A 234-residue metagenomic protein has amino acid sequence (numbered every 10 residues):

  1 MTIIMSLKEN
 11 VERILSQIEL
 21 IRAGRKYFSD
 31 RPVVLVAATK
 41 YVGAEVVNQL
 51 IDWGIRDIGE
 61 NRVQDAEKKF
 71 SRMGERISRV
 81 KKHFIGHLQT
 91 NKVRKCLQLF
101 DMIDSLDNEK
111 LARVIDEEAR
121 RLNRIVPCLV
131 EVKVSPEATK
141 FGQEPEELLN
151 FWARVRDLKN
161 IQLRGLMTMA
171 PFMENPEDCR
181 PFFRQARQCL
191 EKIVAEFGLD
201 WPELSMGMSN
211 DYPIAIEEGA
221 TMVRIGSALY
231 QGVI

Functional and structural regions predicted by a protein language model:
T2-P202, M206-N210, I216-E218: Conserved alpha/beta-domain cores
P213-E217, R224-I234: Expand to "…catalyze enediolate/carbanion chemistry for C-C bond making/breaking, isomerization, decarboxylation
